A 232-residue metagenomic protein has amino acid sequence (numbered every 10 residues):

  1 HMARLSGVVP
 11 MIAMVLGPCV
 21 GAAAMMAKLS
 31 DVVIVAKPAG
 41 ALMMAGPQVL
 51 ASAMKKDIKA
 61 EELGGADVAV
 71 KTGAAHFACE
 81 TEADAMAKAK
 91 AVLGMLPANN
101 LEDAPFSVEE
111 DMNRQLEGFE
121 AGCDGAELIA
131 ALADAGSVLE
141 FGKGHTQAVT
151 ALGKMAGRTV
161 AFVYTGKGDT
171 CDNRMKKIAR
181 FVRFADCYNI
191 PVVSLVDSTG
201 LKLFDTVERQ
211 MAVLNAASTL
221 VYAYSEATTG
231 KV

Functional and structural regions predicted by a protein language model:
H1-V232: Ligand-binding clefts of soluble mixed alpha/beta catalytic domains
